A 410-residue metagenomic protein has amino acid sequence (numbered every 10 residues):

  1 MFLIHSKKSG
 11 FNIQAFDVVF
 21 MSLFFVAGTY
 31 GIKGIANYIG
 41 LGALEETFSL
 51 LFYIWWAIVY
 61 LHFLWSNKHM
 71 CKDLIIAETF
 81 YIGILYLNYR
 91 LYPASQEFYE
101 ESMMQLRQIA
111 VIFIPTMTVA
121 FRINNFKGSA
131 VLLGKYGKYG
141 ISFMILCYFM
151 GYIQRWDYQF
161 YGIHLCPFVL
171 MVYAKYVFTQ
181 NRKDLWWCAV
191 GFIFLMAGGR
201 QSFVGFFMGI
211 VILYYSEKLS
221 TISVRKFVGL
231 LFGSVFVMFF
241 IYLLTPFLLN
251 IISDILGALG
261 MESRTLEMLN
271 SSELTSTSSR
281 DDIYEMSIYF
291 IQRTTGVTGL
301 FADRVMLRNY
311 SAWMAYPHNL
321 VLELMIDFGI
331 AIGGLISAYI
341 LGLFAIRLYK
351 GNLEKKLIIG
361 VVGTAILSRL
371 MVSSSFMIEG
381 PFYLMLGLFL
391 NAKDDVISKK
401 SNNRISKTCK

Functional and structural regions predicted by a protein language model:
M1-K8, F52-N67, F168-V177, V211 (+2 more regions): Hydrophobic, aromatic-rich transmembrane alpha-helices and their immediate juxtamembrane boundary segments
M1-L87, G128-V131, K175-Q180, V224-R225 (+1 more regions): Transmembrane signal-anchor hairpin modules in multi-pass inner-membrane enzymes, especially those that act on
F2-L3, V18-M21, L170-I252, L341 (+1 more regions): Hydrophobic alpha-helical segments of polytopic membrane proteins
N12, R182, D327-L367, K400: Hydrophobic transmembrane alpha-helices and their immediate junctions
L44-A57, K72-L91, Q96-R122, I141 (+1 more regions): Aromatic-anchored transmembrane helix interface
W56, A110-E217: Alpha-helical transmembrane segments of multi-pass inner-membrane proteins
M268-F328, L348: Long extracytoplasmic/lumenal interhelical loops at the membrane interface of multi-pass membrane proteins
I358-L367, S375-K410: Transmembrane alpha-helices of multi-pass inner-membrane enzymes
